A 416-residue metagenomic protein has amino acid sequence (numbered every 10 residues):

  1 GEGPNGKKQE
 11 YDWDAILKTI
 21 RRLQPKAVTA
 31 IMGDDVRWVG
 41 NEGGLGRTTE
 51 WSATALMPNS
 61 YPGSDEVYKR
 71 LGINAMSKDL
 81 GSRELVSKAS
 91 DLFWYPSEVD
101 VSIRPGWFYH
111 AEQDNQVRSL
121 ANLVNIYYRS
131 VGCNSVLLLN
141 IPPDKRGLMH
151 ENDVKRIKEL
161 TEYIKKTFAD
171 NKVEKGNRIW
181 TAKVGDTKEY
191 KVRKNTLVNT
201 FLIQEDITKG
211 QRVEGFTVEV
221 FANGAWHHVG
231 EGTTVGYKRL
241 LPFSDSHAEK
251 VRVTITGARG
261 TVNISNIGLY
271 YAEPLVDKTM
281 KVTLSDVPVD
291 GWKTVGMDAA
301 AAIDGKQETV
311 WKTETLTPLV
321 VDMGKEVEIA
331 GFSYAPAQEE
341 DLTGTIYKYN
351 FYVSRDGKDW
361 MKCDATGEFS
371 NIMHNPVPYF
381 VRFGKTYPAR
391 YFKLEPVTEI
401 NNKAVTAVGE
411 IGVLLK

Functional and structural regions predicted by a protein language model:
G1-N223, H228-F243, T254-N266, Y270-P274 (+3 more regions): Mature catalytic domains of secreted/periplasmic carbohydrate-active enzymes
S90, P274-D304: Predominantly extracellular/luminal regions of secreted and cell-surface proteins, especially disulfide-bonded
W180-V184, I207-A272, E314-T317, Q338-K416: Trp- and acidic/polar-enriched beta-sheet ligand-binding modules for extracellular glycan and matrix recognition
R193-T200, A248, L316, G324-S333 (+1 more regions): Extended extracellular/luminal ectodomain segments enriched in beta-structured repeat modules
N199, V282, Q307-V320, G331 (+2 more regions): C-terminal luminal/periplasmic domains and tails of membrane-associated envelope-modifying transferases
